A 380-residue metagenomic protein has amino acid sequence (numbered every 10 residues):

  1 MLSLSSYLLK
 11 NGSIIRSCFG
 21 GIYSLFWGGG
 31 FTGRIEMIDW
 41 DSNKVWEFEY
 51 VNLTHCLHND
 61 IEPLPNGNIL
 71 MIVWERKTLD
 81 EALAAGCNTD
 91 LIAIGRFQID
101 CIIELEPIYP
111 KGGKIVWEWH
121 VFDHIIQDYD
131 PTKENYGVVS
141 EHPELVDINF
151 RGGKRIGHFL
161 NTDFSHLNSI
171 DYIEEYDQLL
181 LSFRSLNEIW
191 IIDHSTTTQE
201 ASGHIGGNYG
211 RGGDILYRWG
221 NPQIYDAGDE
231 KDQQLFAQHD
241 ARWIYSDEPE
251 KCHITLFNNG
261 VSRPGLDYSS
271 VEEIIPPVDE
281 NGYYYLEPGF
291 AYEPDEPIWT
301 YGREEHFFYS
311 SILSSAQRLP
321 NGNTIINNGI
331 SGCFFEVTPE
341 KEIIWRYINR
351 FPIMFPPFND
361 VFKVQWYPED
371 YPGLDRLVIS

Functional and structural regions predicted by a protein language model:
M1-S380: Histidine-/acidic-rich catalytic cores in large beta-rich domains
